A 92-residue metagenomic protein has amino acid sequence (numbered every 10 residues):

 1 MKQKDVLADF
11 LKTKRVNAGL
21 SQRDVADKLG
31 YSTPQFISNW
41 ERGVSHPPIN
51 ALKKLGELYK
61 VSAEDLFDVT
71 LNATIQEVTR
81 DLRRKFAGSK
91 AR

Functional and structural regions predicted by a protein language model:
M1-N17: A short, Lys/Arg-rich alpha-helix, primarily the initiator
K12, R23, K53: Residues within the helices of the helix-turn-helix
R15, A26, G56: The alpha-helix within a helix-turn-helix
G19-N39: Short alpha-helical DNA-recognition segment
W40-E41, A51, T70: DNA major-groove recognition helix of helix-turn-helix
P48-D65: DNA major-groove recognition helix of helix-turn-helix/homeodomain DNA-binding modules
E57, F67-R92: Short, charged recognition helix plus adjacent turn of helix-turn-helix-like nucleic-acid-binding domains
